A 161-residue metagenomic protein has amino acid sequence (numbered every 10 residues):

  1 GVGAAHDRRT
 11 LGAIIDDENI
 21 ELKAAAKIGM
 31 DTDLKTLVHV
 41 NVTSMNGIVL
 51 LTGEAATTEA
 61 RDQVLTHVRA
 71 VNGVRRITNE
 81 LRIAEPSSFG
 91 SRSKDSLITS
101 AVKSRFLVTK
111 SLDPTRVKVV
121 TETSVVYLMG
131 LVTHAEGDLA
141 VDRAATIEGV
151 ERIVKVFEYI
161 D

Functional and structural regions predicted by a protein language model:
G1-D161: N-terminal targeting leaders
